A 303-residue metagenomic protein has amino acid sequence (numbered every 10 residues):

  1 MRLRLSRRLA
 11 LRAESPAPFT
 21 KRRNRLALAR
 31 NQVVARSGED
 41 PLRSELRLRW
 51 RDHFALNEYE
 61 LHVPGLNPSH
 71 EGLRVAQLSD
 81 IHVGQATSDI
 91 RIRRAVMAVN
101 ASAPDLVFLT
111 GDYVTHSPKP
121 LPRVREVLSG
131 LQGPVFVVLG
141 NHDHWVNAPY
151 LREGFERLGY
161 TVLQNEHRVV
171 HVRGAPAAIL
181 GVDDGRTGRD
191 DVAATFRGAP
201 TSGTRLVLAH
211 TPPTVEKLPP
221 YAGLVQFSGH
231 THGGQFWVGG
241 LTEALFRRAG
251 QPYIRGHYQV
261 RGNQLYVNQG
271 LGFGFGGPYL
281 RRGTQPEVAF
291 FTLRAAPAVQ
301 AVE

Functional and structural regions predicted by a protein language model:
M1-R74, Q85: Acidic, histidine-bearing metal-coordination/catalytic regions of metal-dependent phosphoesterases
L46-R51, L78-R91, Y113-K119, D143-N147 (+2 more regions): Acidic/histidine-rich helix-loop elements that form or flank divalent-metal/phosphate-binding sites at the catalytic
F54, V63-A76, Y160-T161, R168-L180 (+2 more regions): Beta-strand-turn-beta hairpins that frame and shape the catalytic cleft of phosphate-ester-processing enzymes
G72-V83, P176-D184, L206-H210, Q264-G270: Active-site-proximal beta-strand elements of phosphoester/diester hydrolases
A76-S79, L106-D112, P134-N141, L163-E166 (+3 more regions): Active-site neighborhood of phospho(di)ester-bond hydrolases with catalytic His/Asp-centered motifs
G84-H171: Core catalytic region of metal-dependent phosphoesterases/phosphodiesterases, especially metallo-beta-lactamase-like
E153-Y160, V172-A209, V215-K217, P278-Q285: Binuclear metal-dependent hydrolase catalytic cores centered on His/Asp/Glu-rich metal-binding motifs
P212-L293, P297-A298: Conserved beta-sheet core of the metallophosphoesterase superfamily
